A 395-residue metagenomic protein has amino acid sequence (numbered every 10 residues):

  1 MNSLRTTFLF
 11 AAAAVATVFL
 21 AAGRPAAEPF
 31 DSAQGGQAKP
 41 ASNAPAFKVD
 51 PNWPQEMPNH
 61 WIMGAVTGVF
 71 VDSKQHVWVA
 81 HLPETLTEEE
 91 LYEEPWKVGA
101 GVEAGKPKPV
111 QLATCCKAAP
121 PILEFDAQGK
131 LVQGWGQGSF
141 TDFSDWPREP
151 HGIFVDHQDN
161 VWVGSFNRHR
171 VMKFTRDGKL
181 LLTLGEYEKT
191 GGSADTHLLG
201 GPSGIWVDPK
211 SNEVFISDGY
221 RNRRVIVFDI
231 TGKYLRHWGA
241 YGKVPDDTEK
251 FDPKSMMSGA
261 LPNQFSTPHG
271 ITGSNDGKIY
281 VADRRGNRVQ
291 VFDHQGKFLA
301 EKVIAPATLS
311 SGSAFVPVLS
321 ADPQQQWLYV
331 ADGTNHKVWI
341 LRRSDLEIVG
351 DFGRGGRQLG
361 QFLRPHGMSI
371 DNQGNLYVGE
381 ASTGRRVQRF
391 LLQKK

Functional and structural regions predicted by a protein language model:
M1-A12: Bacterial N-terminal signal peptides that target proteins for export
R5-T6, A16, K210, L319: Intrinsically disordered/low-complexity terminal segments and short unstructured peptides
F10-A21: Bacterial N-terminal signal peptides
G23-K395: Eukaryotic scaffold repeat domains enriched in small/polar residues
